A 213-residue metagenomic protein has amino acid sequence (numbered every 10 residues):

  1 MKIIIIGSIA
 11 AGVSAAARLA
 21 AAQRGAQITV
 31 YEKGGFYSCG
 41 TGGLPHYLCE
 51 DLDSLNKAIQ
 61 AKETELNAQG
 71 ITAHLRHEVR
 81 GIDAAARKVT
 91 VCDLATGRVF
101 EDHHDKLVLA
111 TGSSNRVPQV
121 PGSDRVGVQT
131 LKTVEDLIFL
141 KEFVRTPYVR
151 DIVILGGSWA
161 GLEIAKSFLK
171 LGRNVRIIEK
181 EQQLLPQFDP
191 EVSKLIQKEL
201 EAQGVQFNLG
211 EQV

Functional and structural regions predicted by a protein language model:
M1-I4, I59, E63-D151: FAD-binding core/adjacent interface of flavoenzyme oxidoreductases
M1-R76, A165-F188: Beta1-alpha1 glycine-rich phosphate/pyrophosphate-binding loop at the start of Rossmann-like nucleotide-binding domains
I6, A11, T41-G42, T111-G112 (+3 more regions): Short glycine-rich loop/turn motifs that provide flexible caps or phosphate-binding loops at active sites
I9-V13, G35, S113-N115, E135 (+2 more regions): Residue-level detector of alpha-helix initiation sites
A10, H46, N115-R116, R125 (+2 more regions): Short, flexible micro-motifs
G12, Y37, G81, G97 (+3 more regions): Glycine-rich nucleotide phosphate-binding loop and flanking beta-alpha elements of Rossmann-like dinucleotide-binding
G25-T29, A68-V91, A95, D102 (+1 more regions): A Rossmann-like FAD-binding core segment of flavoenzymes
A110, V126-L209: Predominantly flavin-linked oxidoreductase catalytic cores and closely associated redox partners
